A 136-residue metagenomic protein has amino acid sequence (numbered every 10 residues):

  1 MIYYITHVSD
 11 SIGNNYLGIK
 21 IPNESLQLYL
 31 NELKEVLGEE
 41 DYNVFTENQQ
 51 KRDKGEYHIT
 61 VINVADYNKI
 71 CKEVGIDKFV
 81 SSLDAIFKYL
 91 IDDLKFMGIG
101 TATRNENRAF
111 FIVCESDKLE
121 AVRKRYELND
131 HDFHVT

Functional and structural regions predicted by a protein language model:
M1-T136: Histidine-dependent nucleotide/RNA phosphoesterase domain, centered on the 2H-phosphoesterase fold with its duplicated
